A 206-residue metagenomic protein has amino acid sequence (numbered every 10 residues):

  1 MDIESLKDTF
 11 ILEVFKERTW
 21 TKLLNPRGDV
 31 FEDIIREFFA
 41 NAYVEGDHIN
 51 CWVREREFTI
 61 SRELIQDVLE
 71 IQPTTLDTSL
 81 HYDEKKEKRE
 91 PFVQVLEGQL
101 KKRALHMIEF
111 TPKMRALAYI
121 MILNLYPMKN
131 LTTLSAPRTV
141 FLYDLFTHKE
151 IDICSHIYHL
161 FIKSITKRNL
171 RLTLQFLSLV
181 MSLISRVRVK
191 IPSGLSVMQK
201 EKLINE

Functional and structural regions predicted by a protein language model:
M1-E206: A structural signal for long, well-ordered, hydrophobic/aromatic- and basic-residue-enriched core segments of folded
